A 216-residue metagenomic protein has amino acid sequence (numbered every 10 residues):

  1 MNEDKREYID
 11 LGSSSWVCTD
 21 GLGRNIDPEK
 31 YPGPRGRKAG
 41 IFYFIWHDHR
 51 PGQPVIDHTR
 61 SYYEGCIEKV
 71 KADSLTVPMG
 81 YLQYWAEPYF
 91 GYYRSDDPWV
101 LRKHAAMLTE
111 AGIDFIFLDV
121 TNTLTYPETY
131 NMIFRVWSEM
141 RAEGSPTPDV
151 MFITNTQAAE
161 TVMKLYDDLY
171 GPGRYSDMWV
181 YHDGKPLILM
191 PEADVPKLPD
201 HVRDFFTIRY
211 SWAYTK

Functional and structural regions predicted by a protein language model:
N2-K216: Glycan-processing catalytic domains of CAZymes
